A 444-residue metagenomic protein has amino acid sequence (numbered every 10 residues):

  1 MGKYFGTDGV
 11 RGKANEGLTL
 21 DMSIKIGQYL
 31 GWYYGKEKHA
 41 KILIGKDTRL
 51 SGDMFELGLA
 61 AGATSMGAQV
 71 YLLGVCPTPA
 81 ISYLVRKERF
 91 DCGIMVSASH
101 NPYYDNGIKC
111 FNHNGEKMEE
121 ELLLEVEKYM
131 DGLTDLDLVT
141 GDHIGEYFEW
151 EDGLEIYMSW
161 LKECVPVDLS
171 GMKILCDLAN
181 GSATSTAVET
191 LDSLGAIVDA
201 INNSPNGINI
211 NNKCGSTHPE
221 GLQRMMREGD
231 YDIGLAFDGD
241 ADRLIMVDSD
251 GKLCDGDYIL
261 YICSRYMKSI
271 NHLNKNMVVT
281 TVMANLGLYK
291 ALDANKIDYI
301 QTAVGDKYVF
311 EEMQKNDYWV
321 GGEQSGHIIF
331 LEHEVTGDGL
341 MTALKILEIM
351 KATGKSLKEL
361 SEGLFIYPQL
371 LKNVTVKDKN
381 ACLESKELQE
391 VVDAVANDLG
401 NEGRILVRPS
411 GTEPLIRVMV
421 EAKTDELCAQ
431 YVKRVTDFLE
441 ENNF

Functional and structural regions predicted by a protein language model:
M1-M66, Y147-I174, N380-A381: An N-terminal, well-structured beta->alpha segment
K13, N106-R227: Gly/Ser/Thr-enriched, mixed-charge loops and adjacent short helices that form phosphate/oxyanion-binding elements
H39-D47, I174-L175, N276-V282, R417-M419: Short glycine-rich phosphate-binding loop at a beta-alpha junction
K41-D105, E189-V247: N-terminal small/polar loop signature for handling phosphorylated ligands or for N-terminal nucleophile
G45-D47, C176-L178, D248, E332 (+1 more regions): Short glycine-centered, acidic/aromatic-flanked micro-motifs in structured strand/loop junctions that mark active-site
L124-M158, E163, S249-G321, I329-F330: Proline/glycine-rich low-complexity loops and linkers
I233, I270-F444: Phosphate-binding and adjacent anionic-ligand microenvironments
